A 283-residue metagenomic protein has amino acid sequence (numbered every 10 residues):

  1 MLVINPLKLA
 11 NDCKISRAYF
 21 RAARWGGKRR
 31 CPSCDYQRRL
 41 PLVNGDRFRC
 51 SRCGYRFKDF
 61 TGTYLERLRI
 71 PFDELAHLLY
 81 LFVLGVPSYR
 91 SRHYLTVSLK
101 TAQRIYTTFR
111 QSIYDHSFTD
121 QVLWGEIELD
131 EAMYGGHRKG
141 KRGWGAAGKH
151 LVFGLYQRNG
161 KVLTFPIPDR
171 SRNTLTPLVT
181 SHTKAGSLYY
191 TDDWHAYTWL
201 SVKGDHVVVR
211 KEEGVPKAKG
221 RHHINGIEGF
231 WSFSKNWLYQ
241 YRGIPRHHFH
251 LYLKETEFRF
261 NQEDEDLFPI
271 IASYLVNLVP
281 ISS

Functional and structural regions predicted by a protein language model:
M1-S283: Residue-level recognition of single "structural anchor" positions that define or cap local secondary structure
